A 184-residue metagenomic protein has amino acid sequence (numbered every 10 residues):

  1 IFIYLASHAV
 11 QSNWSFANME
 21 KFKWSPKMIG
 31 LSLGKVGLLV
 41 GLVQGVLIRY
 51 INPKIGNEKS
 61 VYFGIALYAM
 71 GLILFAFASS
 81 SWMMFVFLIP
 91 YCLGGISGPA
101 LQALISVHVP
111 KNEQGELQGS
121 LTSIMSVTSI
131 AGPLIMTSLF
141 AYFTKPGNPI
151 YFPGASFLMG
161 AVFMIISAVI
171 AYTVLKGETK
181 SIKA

Functional and structural regions predicted by a protein language model:
S12-S32: Short amphipathic helix-loop junctions that connect adjacent transmembrane helices in Major Facilitator Superfamily/SLC
P26-K27, V109-S123, I150-P153: Loop-to-transmembrane helix entry/capping segments in MFS-fold secondary transporters and related SLC/MFSD carriers
V43-N57: Helix-to-loop junctions at the C-terminal end of transmembrane segments in multipass secondary transporters
K59-L74: Structural signature of the two symmetry-related core transmembrane helices
L74-L88, S97: Helix-loop junctions at membrane interfaces in 12-TM secondary transporters
I96-P110: Intracellular juxtamembrane helix-capping segments at the cytosolic ends of symmetry-related transmembrane helices
S138-M164: A membrane-interface helix-boundary motif in multi-pass transporters
L158-A184: Multi-pass alpha-helical transporter architecture, strongest for 12-TM Major Facilitator/SLC carriers used
